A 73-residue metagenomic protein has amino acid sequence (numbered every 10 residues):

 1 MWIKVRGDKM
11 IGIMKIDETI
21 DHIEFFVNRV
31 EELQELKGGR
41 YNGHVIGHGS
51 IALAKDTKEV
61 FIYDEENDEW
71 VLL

Functional and structural regions predicted by a protein language model:
M1-I51, K55-D56: Extracellular/surface-exposed low-complexity repeats and stalk/linker segments enriched in Gly/Pro and small polar
G47-L73: Short, surface-exposed terminal/edge motifs of secreted or surface/virion proteins that either
